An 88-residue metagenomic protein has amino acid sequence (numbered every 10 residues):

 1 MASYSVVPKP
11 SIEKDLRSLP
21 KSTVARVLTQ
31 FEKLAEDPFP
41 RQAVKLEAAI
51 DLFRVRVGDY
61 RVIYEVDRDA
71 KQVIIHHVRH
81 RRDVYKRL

Functional and structural regions predicted by a protein language model:
M1-V7, K14-A25, R56-V57, E65-L88: Enriched for short, Lys/Arg-rich terminal
P10, S22, P40-Q42: Intrinsically disordered, low-complexity segments enriched in proline/serine/threonine
P10-S11, E32: Alpha-helix/helix-capping structural signal
S11, A48-D51, H80: Residues that form or immediately flank small-molecule/cofactor binding pockets and catalytic motifs
L28, A35, H76: A cross-family signal for key residues in well-ordered alpha-helices that form functional helical elements
F31-V55: A short, surface-exposed loop/turn module that caps and links secondary-structure elements
